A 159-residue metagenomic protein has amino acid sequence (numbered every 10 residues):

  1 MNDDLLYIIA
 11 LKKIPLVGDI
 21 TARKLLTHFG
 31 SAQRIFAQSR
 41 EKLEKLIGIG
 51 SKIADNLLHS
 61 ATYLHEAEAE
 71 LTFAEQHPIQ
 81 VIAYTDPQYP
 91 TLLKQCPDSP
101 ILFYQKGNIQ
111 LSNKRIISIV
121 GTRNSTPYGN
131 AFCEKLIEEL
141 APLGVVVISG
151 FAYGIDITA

Functional and structural regions predicted by a protein language model:
M1-P142: Short, positively charged patches
I137, A141-T158: Phosphate/pyrophosphate-binding betaalpha-module
